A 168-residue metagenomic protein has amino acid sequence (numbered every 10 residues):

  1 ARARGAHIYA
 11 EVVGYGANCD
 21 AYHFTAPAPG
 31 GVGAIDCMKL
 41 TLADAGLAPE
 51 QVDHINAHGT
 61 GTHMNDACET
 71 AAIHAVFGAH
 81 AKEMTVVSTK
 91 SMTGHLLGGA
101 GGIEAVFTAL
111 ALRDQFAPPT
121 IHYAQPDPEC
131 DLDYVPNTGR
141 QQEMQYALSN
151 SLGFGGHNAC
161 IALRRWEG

Functional and structural regions predicted by a protein language model:
A1-A45, D53-H54, Y123, G168: Condensing-enzyme catalytic core mediating Claisen C-C bond formation in acyl metabolism
R2, A43, N65, H74 (+1 more regions): Short beta-strand-to-turn element immediately C-terminal to the catalytic PLP-Schiff-base lysine in fold type I
H7, P29-C37, L47-E50, M64 (+5 more regions): Conserved active-site and cofactor/substrate-binding residues in soluble primary-metabolism enzymes
V12, V52, A57-H58, A105 (+1 more regions): Conserved small-residue
Y15-N18, H54-T62, T89-L96: A short beta-alpha structural unit
C37-A45, A72, V76, T108 (+1 more regions): Stable alpha-helical structural segments in soluble proteins, enriched in small hydrophobic residues
A71-G102: Conserved catalytic cysteine-centered active-site region of acyl-thioester-dependent Claisen-condensing enzymes
A100-G168: Conserved beta-strand-centric core segments of catalytic alpha/beta enzyme folds
